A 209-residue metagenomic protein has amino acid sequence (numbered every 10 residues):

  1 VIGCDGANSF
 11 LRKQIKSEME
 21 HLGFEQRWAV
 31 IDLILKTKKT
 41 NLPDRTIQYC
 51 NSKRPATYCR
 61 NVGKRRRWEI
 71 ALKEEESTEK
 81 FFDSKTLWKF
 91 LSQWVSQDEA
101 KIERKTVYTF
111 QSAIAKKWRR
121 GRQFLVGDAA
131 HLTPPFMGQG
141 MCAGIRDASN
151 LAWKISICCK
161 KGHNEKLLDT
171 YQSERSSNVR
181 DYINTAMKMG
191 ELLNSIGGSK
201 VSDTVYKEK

Functional and structural regions predicted by a protein language model:
V1-K207: Core Rossmann-like FAD-binding/catalytic domain of the broad FAD-dependent monooxygenase superfamily
